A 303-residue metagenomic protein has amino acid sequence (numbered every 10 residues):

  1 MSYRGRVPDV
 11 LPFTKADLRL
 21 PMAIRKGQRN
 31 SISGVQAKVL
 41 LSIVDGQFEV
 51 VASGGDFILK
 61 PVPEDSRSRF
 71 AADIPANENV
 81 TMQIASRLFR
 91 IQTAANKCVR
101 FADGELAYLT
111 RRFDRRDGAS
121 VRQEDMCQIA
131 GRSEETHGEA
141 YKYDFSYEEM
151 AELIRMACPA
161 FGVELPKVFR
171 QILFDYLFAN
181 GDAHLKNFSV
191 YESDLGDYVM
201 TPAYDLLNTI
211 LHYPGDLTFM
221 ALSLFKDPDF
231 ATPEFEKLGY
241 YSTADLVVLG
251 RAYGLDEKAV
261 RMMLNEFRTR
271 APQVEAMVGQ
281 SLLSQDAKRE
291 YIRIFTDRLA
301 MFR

Functional and structural regions predicted by a protein language model:
M1-L185, S189-R303: Anionic ligand-binding catalytic core segments
